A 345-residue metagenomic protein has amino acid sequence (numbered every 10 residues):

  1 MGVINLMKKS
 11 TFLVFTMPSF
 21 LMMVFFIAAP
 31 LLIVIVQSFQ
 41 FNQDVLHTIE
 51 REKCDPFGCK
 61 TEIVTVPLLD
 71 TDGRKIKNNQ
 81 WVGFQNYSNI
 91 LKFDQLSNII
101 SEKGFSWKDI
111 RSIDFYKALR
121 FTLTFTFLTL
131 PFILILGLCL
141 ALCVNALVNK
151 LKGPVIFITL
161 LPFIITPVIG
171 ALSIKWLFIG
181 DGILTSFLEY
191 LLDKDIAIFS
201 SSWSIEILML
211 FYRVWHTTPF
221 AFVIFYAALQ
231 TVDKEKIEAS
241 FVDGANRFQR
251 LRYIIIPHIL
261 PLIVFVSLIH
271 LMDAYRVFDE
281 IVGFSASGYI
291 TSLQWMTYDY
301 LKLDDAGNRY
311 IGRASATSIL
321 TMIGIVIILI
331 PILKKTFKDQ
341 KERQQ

Functional and structural regions predicted by a protein language model:
I4-Q345: A structural signal for multi-pass alpha-helical bundles of membrane permease subunits that mediate small-molecule
